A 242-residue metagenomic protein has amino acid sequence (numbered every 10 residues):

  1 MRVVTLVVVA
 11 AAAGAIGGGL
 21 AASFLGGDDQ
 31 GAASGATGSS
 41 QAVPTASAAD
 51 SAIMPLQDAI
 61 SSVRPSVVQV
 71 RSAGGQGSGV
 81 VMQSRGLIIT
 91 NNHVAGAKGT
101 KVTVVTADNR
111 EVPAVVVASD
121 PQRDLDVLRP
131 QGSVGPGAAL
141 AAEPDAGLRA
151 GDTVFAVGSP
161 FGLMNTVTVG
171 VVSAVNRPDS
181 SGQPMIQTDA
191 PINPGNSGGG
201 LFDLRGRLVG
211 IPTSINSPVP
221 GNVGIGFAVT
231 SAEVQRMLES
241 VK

Functional and structural regions predicted by a protein language model:
M1-D28: Single-pass membrane-anchoring alpha-helices
R2, V7, A52-L56, V67-L87 (+6 more regions): A conserved glycine-rich beta-strand in the N-terminal activation segment of trypsin-fold
G18-A32, S84, I89-R123, G132-S133: Catalytic-histidine neighborhood of serine endopeptidases, predominantly the chymotrypsin-like S1/PA family
L20-S78, N92, G99, R236-S240: N-terminal activation segment of mature serine protease catalytic domains
P65-V70, G79, R85-G86, T90 (+9 more regions): Terminal peptide-recognition signature
G77-S78, A97-V102, G135-G137, V157-G170 (+2 more regions): Active-site loop architecture of trypsin-fold serine endopeptidases
M82-Q83, G96, A142, L148 (+1 more regions): Short, well-ordered loop/turn sites that connect or cap secondary structure elements
V115-V117, V134-L163: Active-site substrate-binding loop(s) of clan PA
